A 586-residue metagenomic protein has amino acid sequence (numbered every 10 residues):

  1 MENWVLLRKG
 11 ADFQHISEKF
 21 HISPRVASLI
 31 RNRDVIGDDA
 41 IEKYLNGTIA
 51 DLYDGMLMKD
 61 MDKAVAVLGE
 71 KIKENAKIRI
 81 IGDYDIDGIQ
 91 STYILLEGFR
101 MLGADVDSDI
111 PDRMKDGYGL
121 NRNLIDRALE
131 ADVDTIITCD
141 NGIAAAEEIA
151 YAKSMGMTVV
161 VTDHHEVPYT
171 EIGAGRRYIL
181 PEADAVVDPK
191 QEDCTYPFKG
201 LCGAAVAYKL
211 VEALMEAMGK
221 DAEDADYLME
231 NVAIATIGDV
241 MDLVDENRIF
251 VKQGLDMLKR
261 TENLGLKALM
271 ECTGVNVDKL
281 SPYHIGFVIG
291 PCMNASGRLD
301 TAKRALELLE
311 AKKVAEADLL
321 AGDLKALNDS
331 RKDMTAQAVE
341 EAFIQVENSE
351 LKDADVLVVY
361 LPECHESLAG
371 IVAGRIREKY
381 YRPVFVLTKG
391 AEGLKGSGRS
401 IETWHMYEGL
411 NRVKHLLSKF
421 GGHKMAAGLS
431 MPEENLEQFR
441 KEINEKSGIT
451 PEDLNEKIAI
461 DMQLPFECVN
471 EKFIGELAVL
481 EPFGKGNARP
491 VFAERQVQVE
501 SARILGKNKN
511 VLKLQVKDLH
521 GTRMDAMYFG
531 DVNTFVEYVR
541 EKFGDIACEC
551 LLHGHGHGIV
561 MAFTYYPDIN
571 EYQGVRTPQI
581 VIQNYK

Functional and structural regions predicted by a protein language model:
E2-N3: Long, low-complexity, intrinsically disordered regions
L6-T135, M155-G156, E182, M215-K441 (+3 more regions): Hydrophobic helix-and-loop "lid/oligomerization" segment in the mid-to-C-terminal part of catalytic domains
A66, E70, E74, V314-G322 (+2 more regions): Mid-to-C-terminal polyanion-binding domains and interfaces
D107, V160, V539: Conserved beta-strand positions in the Rossmann-like core of class I SAM-dependent methyltransferases
A128-A131, T138, G142-M241, N247 (+1 more regions): Conserved phosphate-handling catalytic cores of large alpha/beta enzymes
H164-H165, H365, H423, V511: Histidine-centered active-site/metal-ligand motif
R177-Y178, D184-A185, E392-S400, R523-M527 (+1 more regions): Short, well-ordered strand-loop elements centered on a beta-strand within folded domains, enriched for acidic residues
A205, G370, G374, F563: Short alpha-helical basic/polar micro-motif
